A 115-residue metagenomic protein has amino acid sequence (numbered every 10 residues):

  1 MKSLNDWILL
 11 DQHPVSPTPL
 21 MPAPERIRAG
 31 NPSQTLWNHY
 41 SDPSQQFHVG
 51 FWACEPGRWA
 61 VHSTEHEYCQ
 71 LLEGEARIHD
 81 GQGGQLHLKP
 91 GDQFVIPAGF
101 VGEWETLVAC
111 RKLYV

Functional and structural regions predicted by a protein language model:
M1-Q46: A short, N-terminal "cap"/entry segment at the start of jelly-roll beta-barrel domains of the cupin/DSBH fold
Q45-S63, P97-A98: Conserved short histidine dyad/triad with adjacent acidic residue
V49-F51, Y68, Q93: Conserved hydrophobic/aromatic beta-strand scaffold that supports enzyme active sites
F51, S63, D80-G81, T106 (+1 more regions): Residue-level recognition of conserved beta-strand positions in structured domain cores
V61-P90: A short beta-strand-loop-beta hairpin characteristic of the jelly-roll/cupin
L71, Q93, F100: Localized chelating/binding microdomains that coordinate divalent metal ions or stabilize phosphate-bearing
Q85, K89-P90, A98-V115: Ligand-binding loop in jelly-roll beta-barrel domains
